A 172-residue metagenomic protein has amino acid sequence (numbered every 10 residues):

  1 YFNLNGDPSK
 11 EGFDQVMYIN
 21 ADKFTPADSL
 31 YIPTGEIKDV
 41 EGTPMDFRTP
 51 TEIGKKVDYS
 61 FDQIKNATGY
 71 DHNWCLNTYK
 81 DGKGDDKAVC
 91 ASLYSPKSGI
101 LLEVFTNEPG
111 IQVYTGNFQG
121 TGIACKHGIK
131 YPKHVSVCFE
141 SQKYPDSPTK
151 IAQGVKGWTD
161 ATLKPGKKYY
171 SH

Functional and structural regions predicted by a protein language model:
Y1-H172: An exposed, glycine/acidic-rich loop-and-rim segment of catalytic or binding clefts
